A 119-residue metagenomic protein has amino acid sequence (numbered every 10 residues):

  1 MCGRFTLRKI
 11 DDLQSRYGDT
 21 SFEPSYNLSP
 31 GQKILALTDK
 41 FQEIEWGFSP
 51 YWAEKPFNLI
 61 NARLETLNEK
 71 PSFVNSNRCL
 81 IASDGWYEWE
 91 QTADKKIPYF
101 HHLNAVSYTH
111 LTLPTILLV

Functional and structural regions predicted by a protein language model:
M1-S49: Extreme N-terminus nucleophile/cap motif
L37-D39, W89, H102-N104: A generic structural motif
E43-V74: A glycine-rich, hydrophobic loop/mini-helix early in the fold
K70-T92: Conserved SET/PR-domain catalytic core that frames the SAM/AdoMet-binding pocket
K95-Y108: Short edge-strand/loop segments of extracellular domains
T109-T115: Conserved small/polar residues in nucleotide/adenosyl-binding loops
